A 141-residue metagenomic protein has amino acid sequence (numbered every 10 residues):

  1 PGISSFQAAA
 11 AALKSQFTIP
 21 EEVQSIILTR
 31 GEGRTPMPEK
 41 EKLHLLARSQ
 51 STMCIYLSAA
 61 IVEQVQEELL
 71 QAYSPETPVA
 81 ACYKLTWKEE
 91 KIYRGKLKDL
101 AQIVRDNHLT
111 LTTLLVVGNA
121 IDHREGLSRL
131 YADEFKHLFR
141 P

Functional and structural regions predicted by a protein language model:
P1-G33: Short glycine-cluster motifs
V23-S25, G33-P141: A contiguous loop/helix-start segment that scaffolds small-molecule binding in enzyme catalytic cores
